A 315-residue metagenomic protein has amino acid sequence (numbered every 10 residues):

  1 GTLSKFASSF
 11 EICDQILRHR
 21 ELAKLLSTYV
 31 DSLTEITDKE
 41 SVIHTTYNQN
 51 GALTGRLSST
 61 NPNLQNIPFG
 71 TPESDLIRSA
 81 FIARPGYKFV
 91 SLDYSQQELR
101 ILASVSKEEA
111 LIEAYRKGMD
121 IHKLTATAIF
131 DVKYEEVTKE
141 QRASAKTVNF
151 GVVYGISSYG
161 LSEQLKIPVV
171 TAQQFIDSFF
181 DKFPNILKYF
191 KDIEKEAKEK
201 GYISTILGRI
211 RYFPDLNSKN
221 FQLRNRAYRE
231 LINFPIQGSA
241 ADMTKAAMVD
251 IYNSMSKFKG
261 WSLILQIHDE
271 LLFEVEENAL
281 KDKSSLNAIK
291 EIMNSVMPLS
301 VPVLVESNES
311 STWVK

Functional and structural regions predicted by a protein language model:
G1-T71, K88, S95-E98, S158 (+4 more regions): Conserved "right-hand" nucleotidyltransferase catalytic core of DNA-directed polymerases
K5, H44, Q49-A52, F130-Q266 (+2 more regions): Conserved catalytic core of nucleic-acid polymerases
S9, G70, A80, V105-E108 (+5 more regions): Conserved, well-folded catalytic cores of nucleic-acid-processing and energy-transducing macromolecular machines
Q49-Y134: Function-dense linear segments that define catalytic or interfacial modules in macromolecule-processing proteins
I82-P85, S256-K259, I264-H268, N287 (+1 more regions): A structural signal for short secondary-structure junctions
D269-E274: A generic structural motif
K283-M293: Short amphipathic alpha-helices in soluble, non-transmembrane regions that often serve as interface/regulatory elements
P298-N308: Conserved short beta-strand edge segments in small beta-sheet-based binding/regulatory domains
